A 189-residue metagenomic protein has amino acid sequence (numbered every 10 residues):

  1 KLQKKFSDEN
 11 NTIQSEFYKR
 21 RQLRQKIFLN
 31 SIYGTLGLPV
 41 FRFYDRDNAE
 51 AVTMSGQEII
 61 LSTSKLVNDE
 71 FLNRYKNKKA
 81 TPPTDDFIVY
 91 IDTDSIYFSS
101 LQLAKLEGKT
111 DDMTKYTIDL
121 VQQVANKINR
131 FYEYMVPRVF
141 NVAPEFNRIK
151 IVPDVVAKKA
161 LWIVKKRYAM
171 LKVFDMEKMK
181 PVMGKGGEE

Functional and structural regions predicted by a protein language model:
K1-L66, E70-N77, P82-T84, F98: Helical catalytic core of nucleic-acid polymerases
F87-D92: Short beta-strand
Y97-E189: C-terminal polymerase-core module
